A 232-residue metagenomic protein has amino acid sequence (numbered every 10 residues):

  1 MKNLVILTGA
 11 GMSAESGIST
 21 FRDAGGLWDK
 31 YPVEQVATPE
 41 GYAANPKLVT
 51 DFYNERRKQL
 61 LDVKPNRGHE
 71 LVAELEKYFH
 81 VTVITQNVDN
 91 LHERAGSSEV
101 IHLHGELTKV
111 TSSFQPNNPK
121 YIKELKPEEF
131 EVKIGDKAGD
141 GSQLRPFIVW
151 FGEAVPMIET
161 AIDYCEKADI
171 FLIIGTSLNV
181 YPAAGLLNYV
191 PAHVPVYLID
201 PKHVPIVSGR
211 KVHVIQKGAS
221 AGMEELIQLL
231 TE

Functional and structural regions predicted by a protein language model:
M1-E232: Conserved catalytic core of sirtuin-type NAD+-dependent deacylases
